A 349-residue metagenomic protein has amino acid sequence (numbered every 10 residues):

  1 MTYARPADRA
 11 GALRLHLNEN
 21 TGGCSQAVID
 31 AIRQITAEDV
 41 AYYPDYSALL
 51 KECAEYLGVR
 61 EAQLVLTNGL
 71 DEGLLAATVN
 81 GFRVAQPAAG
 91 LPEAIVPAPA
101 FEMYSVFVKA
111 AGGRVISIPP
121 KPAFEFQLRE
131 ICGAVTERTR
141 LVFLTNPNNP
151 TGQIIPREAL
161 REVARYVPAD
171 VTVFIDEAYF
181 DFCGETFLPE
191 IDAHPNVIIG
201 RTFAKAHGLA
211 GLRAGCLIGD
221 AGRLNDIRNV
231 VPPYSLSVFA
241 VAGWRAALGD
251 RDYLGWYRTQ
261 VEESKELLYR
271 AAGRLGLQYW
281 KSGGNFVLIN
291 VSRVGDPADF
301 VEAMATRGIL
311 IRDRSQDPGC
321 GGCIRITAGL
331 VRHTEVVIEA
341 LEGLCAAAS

Functional and structural regions predicted by a protein language model:
M1-E72, A76, A348: N-terminal small-domain helix-loop-helix segment of the aminotransferase-like
S25, N196-W280: PLP-dependent aminotransferase class I/II
Q26, V294-V301, H333-V336: Short, conserved charged micro-motifs
A54, K109, L128-E137, P150-A206: Active-site pre-lysine segment of PLP-dependent enzymes
F82-L144: PLP-dependent aminotransferase-like
P122, E262, R274-R307, I324: Conserved PLP-binding catalytic core of the aspartate aminotransferase-like
A303-R307, Q316-S349: PLP-dependent enzyme catalytic core of the Aspartate aminotransferase-like
